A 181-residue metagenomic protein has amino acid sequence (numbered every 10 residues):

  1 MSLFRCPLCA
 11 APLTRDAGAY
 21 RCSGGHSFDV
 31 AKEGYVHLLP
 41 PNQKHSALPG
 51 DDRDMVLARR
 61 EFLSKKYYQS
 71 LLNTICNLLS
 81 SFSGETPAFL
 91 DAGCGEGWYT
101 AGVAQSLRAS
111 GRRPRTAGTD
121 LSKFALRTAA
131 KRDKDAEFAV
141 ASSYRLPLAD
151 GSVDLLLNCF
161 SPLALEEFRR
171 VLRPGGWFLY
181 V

Functional and structural regions predicted by a protein language model:
M1-L48: N-terminal auxiliary segments of SAM/dcSAM-dependent transferases
H45, G50-T74: Class I SAM-dependent methyltransferase Rossmann-like catalytic core, especially the SAM/SAH-binding loop
T86-G95: Conserved class I S-adenosyl-L-methionine
E96-S110: Conserved SAM-binding loop of SAM-dependent methyltransferases across substrates and taxa, primarily the Class I
D120-S122: Conserved SAM/SAH-binding beta-strand->alpha-helix loop
K134-L146: Conserved SAM-binding strand-loop segment of SAM-dependent methyltransferases
Y144-L155: A short acidic, Gly/Pro-enriched loop at the edge of an enzyme's catalytic core that lines a small-molecule cofactor
G175-V181: Conserved beta-strand signature within the Rossmann-like core of class I S-adenosyl-L-methionine
